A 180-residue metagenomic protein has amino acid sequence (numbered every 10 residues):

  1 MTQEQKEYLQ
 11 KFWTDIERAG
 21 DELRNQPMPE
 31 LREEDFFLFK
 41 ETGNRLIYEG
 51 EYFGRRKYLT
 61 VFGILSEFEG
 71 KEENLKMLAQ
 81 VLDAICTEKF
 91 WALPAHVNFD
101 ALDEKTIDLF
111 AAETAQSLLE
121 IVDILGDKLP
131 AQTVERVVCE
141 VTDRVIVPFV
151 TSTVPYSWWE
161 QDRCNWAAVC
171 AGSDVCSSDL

Functional and structural regions predicted by a protein language model:
M1-K40: Low-complexity, Ser/Thr/Pro/Gly-enriched N-terminal "stalk/linker" regions
K6, Y52-F53: Terminal, compositionally biased segments used for targeting/anchoring and flexible tails
G20-L31, M77-A95, R136-S157: Long, well-ordered core segments of solenoidal/helical folds
E33-E51, P94-E104, P155-D162: Internal amphipathic alpha-helical repeat/solenoid segments
F53-F68, Q80-A84, A112-E120: Non-membrane alpha-helical segments in proteins
F68, E88, I124-K128: Alpha-solenoid helical repeat scaffolds
D100-L180: Active-site lining segments of carbohydrate-active enzymes
